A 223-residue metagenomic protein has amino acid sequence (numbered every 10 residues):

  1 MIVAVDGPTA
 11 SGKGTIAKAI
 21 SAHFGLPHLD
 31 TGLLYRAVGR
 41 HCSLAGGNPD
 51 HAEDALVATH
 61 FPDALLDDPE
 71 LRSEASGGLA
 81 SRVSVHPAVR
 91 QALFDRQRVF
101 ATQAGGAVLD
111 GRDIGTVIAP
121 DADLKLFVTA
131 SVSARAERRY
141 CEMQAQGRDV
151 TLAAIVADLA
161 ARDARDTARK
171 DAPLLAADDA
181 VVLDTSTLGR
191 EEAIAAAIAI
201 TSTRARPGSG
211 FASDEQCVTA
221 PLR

Functional and structural regions predicted by a protein language model:
V3-V5: Hydrophobic anchor at the beta1->P-loop junction of P-loop NTPases
P8: P-loop (Walker A) phosphate-binding loop of NTP-binding proteins
K13: Conserved lysine of the Walker
I16: Hydrophobic positions on the alpha1 helix immediately C-terminal to the Walker A/P-loop
S21-T31: Post-Walker A helix-loop "phosphate-sensing" segment adjacent to the P-loop in P-loop NTPases
L34-G106, D113-T116, S133-E137, C141 (+5 more regions): ATP-dependent small-molecule kinase phosphotransfer cores that center on conserved nucleotide phosphate-binding segments
L124, L174-R190: Phosphate-binding beta-loop-alpha motif at adenosine-nucleotide cofactor sites
